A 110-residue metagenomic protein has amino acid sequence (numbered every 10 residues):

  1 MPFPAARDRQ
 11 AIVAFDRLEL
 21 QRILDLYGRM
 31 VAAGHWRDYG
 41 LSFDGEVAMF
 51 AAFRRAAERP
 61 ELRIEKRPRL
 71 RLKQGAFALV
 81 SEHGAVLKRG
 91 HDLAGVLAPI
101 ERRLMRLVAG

Functional and structural regions predicted by a protein language model:
M1-M49: Negatively charged, low-complexity tracts enriched in Asp/Glu with abundant Ser/Thr
P2, A6-V13, G95-G110: Short, charged, intrinsically disordered terminal tails
G28-A32, F53-R55, P60: Short, highly charged
G45-A48, R55-P60, L70: Short, charged/polar surface micro-motifs in flexible loops or helix N-caps
A52-A57, V80-G84: Secondary-structure transition/turn motif
P60-P68, V86-L93: Short amphipathic beta-strand/extended segments with alternating polar/hydrophobic composition
I64-G84: Short aromatic-glycine-(Arg/Gly/Cys) micro-motifs in beta-strand/loop hairpins
A78-M105: Mixed-charge, glycine-accented linear interaction segment located at domain edges/termini
